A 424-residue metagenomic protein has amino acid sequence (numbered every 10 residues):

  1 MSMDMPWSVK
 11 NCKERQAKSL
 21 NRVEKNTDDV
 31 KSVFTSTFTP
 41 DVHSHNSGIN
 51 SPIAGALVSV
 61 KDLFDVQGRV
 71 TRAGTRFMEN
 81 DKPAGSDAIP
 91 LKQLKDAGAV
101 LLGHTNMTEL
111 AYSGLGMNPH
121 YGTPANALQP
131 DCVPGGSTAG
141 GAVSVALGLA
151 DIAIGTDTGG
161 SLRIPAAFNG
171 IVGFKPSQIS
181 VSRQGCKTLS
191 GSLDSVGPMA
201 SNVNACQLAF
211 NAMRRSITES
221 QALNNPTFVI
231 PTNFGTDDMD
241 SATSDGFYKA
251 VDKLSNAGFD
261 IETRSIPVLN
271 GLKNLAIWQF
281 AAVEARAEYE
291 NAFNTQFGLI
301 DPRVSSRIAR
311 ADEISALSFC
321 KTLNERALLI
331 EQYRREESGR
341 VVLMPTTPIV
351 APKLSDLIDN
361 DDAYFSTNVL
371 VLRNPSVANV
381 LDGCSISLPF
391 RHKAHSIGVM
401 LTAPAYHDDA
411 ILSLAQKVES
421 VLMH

Functional and structural regions predicted by a protein language model:
M1-P83, A88, A111-S113, F247 (+1 more regions): Short, well-ordered alpha-helical
D4-P6, N21, I89, E290-V380: Serine-dependent amide/ester hydrolase catalytic core
D4-S8, G55, F64, S195 (+3 more regions): Gly/Ser-rich, acidic/histidine-flanked active-site/gating loops
K25, D96, A146-L147, D151-D237 (+3 more regions): Structural helix-boundary/capping segments
I53-R76, Q279-I330, P345, S387-S396: Short helix-loop capping/hinge segments that flank enzyme active sites or metal/cofactor-binding pockets
I53-S195, N233, M344-A363: Short glycine/serine-rich loop/turn segments
P90, G114, G140, A250 (+2 more regions): Residues within well-ordered alpha-helices
